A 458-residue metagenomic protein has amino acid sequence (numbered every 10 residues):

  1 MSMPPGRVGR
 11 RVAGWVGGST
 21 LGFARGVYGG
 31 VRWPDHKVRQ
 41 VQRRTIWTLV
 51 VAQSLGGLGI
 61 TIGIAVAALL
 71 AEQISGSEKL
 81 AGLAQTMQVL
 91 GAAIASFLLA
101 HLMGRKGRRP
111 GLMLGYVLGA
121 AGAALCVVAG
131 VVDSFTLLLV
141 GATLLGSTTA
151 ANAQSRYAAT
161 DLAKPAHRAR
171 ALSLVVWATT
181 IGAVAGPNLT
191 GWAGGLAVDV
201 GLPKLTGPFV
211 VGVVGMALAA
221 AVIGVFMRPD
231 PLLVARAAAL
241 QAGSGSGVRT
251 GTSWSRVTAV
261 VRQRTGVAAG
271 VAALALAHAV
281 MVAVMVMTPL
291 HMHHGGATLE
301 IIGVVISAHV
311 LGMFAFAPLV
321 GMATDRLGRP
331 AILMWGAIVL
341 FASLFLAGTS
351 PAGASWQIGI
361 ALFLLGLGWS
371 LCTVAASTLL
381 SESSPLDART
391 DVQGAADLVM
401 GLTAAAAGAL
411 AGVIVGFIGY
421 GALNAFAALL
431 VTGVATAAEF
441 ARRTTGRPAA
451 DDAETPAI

Functional and structural regions predicted by a protein language model:
F23-R43, R228-G270, E454-I458: Juxtamembrane intracellular "pre-TM" segments in multi-pass secondary transporters
S54, F135-A150, Q357-L371: Hydrophobic core of transmembrane alpha-helices in multi-pass small-molecule transporters, especially MFS/SLC-type
A67, A150-A163, L371-S384: Intracellular juxtamembrane helix-capping segments at the cytosolic ends of symmetry-related transmembrane helices
A95-G107, F316-R329, V415: Helix-to-loop junctions at the C-terminal end of transmembrane segments in multipass secondary transporters
V117-V132, V339-A352: C-terminal ends and interior cores of transmembrane alpha-helices in multi-pass membrane transporters/permeases
V175-V225: Helix-loop-helix hairpin linking two adjacent transmembrane segments in secondary transporters
T190-G191, V213-L240, A437-A441: C-terminal membrane-cytosol helix-exit motif in multi-pass small-molecule transporters
P330-A376: C-terminal transmembrane helical hairpin of 12-TM major facilitator-type secondary transporters
